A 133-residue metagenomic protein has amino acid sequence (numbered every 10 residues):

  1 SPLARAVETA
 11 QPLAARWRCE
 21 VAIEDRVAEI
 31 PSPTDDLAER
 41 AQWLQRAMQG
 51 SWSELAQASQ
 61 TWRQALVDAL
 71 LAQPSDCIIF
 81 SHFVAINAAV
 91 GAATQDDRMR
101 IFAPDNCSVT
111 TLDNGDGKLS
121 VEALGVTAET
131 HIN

Functional and structural regions predicted by a protein language model:
S1-W52: Phosphate-coordination/substrate-recognition cap region in phosphate-metabolizing enzymes
A4-R5, A93-Q95: Short beta->alpha connector loops
P12, A88, A92: Active-site signature of alpha/beta-hydrolase-fold catalytic machinery across serine- and Asp/Cys-nucleophile hydrolases
R40-E54, K118-H131: A polyampholytic, Gly/Pro-enriched intrinsically disordered region
A47-P74: Internal catalytic-core helix/loop-beta-alpha segment that presents or stabilizes conserved functional determinants
S75-V84: Generic beta-sheet signal
V84-I86, Q95: Short Gly/Pro-enriched loop/turn and capping motifs at secondary-structure junctions
D96-S120: Domain-level recognition of soluble alpha/beta enzyme cores, biased toward histidine phosphatases/phosphomutases
